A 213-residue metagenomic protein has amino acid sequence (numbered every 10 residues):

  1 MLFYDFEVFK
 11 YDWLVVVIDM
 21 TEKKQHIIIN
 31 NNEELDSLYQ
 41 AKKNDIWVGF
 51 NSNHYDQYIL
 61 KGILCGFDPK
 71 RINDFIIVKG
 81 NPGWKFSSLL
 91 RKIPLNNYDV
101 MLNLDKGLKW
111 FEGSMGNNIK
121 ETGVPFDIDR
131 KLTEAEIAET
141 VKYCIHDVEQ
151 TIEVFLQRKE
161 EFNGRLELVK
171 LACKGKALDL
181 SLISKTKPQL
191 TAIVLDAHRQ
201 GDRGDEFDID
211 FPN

Functional and structural regions predicted by a protein language model:
M1-K79: Conserved RNase H-like, two-metal-ion catalytic cores of nucleic-acid enzymes
Y4, V15-V17, N97-V100, E112 (+2 more regions): Generic structural hydrophobic/aromatic packing signal, biased to beta-strands
E34-S37, I59, G107-W110, E139 (+2 more regions): Exposed alpha-helical structural elements
W47, S52, Q57, P69-E149: Active-site-proximal helix-loop-helix substrate-binding element of RNase H-like nuclease domains
N117-T122, R130-N213: Conserved "right-hand" nucleotidyltransferase catalytic core of DNA-directed polymerases
